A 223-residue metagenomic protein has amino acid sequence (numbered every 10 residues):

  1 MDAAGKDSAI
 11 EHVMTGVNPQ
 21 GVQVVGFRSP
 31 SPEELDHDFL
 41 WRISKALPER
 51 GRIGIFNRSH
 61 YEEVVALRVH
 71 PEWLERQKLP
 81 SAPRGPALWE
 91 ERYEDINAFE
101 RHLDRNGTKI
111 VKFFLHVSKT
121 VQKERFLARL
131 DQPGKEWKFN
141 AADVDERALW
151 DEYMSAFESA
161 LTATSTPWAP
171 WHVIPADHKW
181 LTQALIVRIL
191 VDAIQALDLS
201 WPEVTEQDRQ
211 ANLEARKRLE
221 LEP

Functional and structural regions predicted by a protein language model:
M1-P223: Glycine-rich phosphate-binding loop of ATP-dependent small-molecule kinases
